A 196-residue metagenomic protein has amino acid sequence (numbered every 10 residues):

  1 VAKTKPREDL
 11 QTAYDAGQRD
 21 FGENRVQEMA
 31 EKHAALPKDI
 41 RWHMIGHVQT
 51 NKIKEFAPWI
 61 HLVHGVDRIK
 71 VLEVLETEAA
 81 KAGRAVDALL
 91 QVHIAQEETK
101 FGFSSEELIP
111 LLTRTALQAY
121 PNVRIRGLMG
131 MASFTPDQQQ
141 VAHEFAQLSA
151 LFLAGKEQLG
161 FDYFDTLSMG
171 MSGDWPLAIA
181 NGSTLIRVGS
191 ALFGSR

Functional and structural regions predicted by a protein language model:
V1-W175, I179-N181, F193-S195: Conserved alpha/beta-domain cores
T184-L185: Divalent-metal-activated hydrolytic enzyme cores
